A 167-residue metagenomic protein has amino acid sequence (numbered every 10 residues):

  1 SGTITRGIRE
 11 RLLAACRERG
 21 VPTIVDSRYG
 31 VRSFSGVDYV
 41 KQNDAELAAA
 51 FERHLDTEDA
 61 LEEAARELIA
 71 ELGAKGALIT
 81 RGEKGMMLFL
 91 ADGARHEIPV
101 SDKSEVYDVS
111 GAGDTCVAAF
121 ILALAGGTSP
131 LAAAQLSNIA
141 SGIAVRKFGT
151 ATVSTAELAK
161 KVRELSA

Functional and structural regions predicted by a protein language model:
S1-E105, A125-T128, A134-I139, K147-A167: Ribokinase/PfkB-type carbohydrate-kinase core domain
M86, V117-I121, I143: N-terminal cofactor/phosphate-binding cores enriched in small/glycine residues, especially glycine-rich loops such as
Y107-P130: Short, small-residue alpha-helix embedded
A112, A144-V145, G149: Hydrophobic transmembrane alpha-helical segments of multi-pass transport and channel proteins
